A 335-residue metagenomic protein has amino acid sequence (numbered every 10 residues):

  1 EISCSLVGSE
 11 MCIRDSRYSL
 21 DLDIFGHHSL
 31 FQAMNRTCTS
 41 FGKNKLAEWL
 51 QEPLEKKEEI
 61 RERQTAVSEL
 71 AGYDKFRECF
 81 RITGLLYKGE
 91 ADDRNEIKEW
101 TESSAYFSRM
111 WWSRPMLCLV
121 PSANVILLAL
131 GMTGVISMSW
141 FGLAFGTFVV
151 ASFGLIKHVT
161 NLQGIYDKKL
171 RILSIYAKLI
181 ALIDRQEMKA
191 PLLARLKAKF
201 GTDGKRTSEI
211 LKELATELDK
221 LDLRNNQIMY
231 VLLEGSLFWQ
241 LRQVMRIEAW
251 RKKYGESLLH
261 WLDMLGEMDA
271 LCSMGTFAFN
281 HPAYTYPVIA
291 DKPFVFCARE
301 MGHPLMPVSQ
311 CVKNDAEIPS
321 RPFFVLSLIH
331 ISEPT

Functional and structural regions predicted by a protein language model:
E1-G8, I13, I329-T335: Single conserved hydrophobic/aromatic residue that forms the stacking wall/gate of nucleotide- or nucleobase-binding
S9-F323: Alpha-helical bundle segments enriched in helix-capping/polar residues
V325-S327: Hydrophobic anchor at the beta1->P-loop junction of P-loop NTPases
